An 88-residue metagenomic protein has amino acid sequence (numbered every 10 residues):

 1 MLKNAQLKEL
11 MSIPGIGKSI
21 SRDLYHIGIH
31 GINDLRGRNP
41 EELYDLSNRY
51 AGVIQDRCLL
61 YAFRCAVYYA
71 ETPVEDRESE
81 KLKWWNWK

Functional and structural regions predicted by a protein language model:
M1-P14, K18-K88: C-terminal extensions
